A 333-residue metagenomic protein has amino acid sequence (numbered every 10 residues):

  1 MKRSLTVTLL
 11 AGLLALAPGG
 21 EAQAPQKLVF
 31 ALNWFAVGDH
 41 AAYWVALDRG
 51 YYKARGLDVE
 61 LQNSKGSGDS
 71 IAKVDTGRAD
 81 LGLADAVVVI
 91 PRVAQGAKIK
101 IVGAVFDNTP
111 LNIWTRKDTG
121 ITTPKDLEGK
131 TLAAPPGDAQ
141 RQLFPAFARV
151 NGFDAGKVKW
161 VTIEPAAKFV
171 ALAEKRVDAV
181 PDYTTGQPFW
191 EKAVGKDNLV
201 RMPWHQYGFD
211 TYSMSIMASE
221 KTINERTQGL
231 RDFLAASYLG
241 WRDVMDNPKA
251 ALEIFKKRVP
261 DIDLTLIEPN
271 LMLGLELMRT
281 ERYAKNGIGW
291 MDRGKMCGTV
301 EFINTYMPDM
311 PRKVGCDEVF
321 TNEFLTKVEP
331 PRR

Functional and structural regions predicted by a protein language model:
M1-S4: Positively charged n-region of N-terminal signal peptides that target proteins for export
V7-A15: Bacterial N-terminal signal peptides
A17-G19: N-terminal signal peptide c-region/cleavage motif recognized by signal peptidases
Q23-E174, D178-T185, M202-W204, F209-D210: Short, glycine-/small- and polar/acidic-enriched structural segments that line small-molecule recognition paths
A86-V88, A167-A171, R176-L264: Pocket-lining segment of extracytoplasmic ligand-binding domains
D118-T122, N224, E268: Proline/Glycine/Serine-rich low-complexity intrinsically disordered segments that serve as flexible stalks/linkers
E225-D309: Secondary-structure end/capping motifs
M296-R333: Conserved C-terminal helix/tail region of periplasmic/extracytoplasmic solute-binding proteins
